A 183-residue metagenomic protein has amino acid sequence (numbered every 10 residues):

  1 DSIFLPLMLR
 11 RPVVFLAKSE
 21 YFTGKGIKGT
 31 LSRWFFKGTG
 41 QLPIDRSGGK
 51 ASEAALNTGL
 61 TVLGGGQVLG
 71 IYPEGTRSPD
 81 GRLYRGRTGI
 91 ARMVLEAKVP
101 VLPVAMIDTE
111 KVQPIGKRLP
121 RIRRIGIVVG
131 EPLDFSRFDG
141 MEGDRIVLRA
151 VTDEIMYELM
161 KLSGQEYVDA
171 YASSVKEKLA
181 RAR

Functional and structural regions predicted by a protein language model:
D1-G49: Catalytic core of membrane glycerolipid acyltransferases/transacylases, capturing the structured, soluble-facing
E53-R183: Non-catalytic C-terminal accessory region of glycerolipid acyltransferases and related lyso-lipid remodeling enzymes
